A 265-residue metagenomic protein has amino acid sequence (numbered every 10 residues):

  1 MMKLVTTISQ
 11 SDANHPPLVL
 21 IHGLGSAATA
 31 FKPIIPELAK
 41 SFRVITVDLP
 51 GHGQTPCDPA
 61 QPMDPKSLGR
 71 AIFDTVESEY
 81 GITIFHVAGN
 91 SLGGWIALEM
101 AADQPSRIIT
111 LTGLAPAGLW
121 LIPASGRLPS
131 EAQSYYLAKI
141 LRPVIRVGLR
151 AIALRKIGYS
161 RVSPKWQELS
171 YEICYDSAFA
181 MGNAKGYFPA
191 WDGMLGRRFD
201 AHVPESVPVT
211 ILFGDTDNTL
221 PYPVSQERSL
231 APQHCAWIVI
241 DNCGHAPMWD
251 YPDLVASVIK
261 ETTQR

Functional and structural regions predicted by a protein language model:
I8-C57: Conserved HGGG/HGGXW glycine-rich cap/lid loop of the alpha/beta-hydrolase fold
P36-E37, P208-C243, W249: Conserved loop-alpha-helix segment in the C-terminal half of the alpha/beta-hydrolase fold that carries the catalytic
S67-F85: Conserved acidic catalytic loop of the alpha/beta-hydrolase fold
V87-G89, L114: Short beta-strand immediately N-terminal to the catalytic nucleophile in serine-hydrolase-like folds
G89, G93, A97: Gly/Ala-rich beta-loop-alpha elbow adjacent to hydrolase catalytic centers
A102, T110-P143: Flexible "cap/lid" loop of the alpha/beta hydrolase fold
R146-V203: Conserved alpha/beta-hydrolase catalytic His-Asp/Glu region
W249-E261: Post-His helix in hydrolase/transferase enzymes
